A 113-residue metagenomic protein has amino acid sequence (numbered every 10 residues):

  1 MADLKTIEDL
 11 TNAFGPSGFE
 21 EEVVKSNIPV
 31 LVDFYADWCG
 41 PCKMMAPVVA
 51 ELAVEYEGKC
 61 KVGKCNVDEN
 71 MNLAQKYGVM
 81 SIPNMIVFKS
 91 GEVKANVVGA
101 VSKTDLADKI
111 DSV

Functional and structural regions predicted by a protein language model:
M1-L31, A36-K61, E69-K76, I82-N84 (+1 more regions): Proteins that catalyze or organize thiol-disulfide redox chemistry and the adjacent proteostasis machinery handling
K64: Conserved residues in the N-terminal Rossmann fold of short-chain dehydrogenase/reductase
